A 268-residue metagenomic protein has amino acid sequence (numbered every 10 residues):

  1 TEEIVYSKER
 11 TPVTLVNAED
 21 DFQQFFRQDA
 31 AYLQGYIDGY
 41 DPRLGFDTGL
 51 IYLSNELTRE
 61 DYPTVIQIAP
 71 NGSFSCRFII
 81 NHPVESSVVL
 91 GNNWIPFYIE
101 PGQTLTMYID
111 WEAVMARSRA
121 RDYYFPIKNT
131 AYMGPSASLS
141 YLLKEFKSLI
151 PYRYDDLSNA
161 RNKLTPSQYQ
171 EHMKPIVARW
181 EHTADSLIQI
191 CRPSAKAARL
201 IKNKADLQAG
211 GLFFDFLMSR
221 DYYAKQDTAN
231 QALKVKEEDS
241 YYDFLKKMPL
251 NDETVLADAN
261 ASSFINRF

Functional and structural regions predicted by a protein language model:
T1-R192: A non-transmembrane, solvent-exposed segment enriched in polar/low-complexity residues
A131-L142, R161, T165-H172, I176 (+3 more regions): Non-membrane alpha-helical secondary structure
K174-L187, P193-R220: P-loop NTPase catalytic cores that bind/hydrolyze ATP
I201-F268: Extended amphipathic alpha-helical segments with heptad-repeat/coiled-coil character used for oligomerization, fusion
